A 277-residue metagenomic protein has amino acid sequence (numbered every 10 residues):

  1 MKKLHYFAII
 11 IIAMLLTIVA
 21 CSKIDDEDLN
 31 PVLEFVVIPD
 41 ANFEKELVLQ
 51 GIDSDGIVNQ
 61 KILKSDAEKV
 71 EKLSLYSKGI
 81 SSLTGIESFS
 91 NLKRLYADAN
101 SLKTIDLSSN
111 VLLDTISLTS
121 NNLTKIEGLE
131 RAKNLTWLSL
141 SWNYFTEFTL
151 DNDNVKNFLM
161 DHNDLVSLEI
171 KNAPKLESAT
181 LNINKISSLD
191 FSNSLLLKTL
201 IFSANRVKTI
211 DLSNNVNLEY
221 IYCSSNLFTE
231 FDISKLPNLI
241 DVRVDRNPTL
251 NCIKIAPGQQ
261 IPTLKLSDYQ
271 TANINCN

Functional and structural regions predicted by a protein language model:
M1-V19: Sec-dependent bacterial lipoprotein signal peptides
K2, C21-R94, T249-N277: N-terminal capping/linker segments that flank leucine-rich repeat
L47, E71-L75, L95-A97, D114-L118 (+8 more regions): Conserved hydrophobic beta-strand positions in leucine-rich repeat
V70, L92, L102, L113 (+14 more regions): Conserved hydrophobic position(s) of the canonical leucine-rich repeat
K78, N100, N121, L140-N143 (+5 more regions): Consensus "Asn ladder" position of solenoid repeat domains
L83-I86, I105, I126-L129, F148 (+6 more regions): Canonical leucine-rich repeat
I86, R94-F145, N152: Right-handed parallel beta-helix
K198-K254: Ankyrin-repeat and related helical/solenoid repeat scaffolds used for protein-protein interactions
